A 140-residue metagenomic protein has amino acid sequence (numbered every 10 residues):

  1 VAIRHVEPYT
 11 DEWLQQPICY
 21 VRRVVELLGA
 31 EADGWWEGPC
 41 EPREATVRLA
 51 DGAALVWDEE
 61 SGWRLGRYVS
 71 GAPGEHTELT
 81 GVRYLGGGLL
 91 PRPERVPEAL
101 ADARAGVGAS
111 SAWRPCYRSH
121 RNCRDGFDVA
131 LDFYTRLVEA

Functional and structural regions predicted by a protein language model:
V1-T46, R118-R121, D125-A140: N-terminal domain-onset segments
V6, G29, L55-V56, G106: Intrinsically disordered, low-complexity regions enriched in Ser/Pro/Gly/Gln/His and often acidic
E7, V56-G62, G66, T80-R83 (+2 more regions): A composition-driven signal for long, intrinsically disordered, charge-rich low-complexity tracts
Q16-V24, G62, P91-A103: Hydrophobic alpha-helical membrane segments, chiefly transmembrane helices and signal peptide h-regions, characterized
E31-S70: Amphipathic, interaction-prone secondary-structure segments
Y68-S70, E78-T80, E94-A99: Surface-exposed beta-strand edges and their flanking turn/coil or helix-capping segments
G71-L89: A short, surface-exposed interaction/processing loop segment used at functional sites
Y84-A140: Acidic, proline/glycine-rich low-complexity IDRs
